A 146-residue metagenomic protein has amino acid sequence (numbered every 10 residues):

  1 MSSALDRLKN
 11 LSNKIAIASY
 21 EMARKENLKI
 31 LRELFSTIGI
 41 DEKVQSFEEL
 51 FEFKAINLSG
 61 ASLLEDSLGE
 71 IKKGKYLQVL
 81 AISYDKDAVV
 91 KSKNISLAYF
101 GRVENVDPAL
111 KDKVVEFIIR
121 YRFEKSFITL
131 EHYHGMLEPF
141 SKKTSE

Functional and structural regions predicted by a protein language model:
M1-E146: Conserved glycine(s) in the ABC-transporter nucleotide-binding domain "signature"
